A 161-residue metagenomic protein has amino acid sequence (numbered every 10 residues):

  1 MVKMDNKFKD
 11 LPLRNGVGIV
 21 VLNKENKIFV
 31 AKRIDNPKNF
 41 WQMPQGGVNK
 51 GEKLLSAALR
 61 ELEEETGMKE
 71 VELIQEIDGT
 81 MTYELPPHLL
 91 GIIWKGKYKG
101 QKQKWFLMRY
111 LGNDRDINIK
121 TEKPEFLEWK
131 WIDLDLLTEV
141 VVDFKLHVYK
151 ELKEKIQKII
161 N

Functional and structural regions predicted by a protein language model:
M1-L22, K95-G96: Acidic, metal-coordinating catalytic segment for phosphate/diphosphate chemistry, firing primarily on the Nudix
R33: Short loop/turn segments immediately following the C-termini of beta-strands
N36-N39: A conserved beta-turn-beta hairpin within the catalytic core of GNAT-like acetyltransferases that forms part
Q42-M43: A short gly/proline-enriched turn/hairpin at secondary-structure junctions
N49-D143, H147: Unchanged
E154-N161: Generic C-terminal helix-cap and adjacent flexible tail
